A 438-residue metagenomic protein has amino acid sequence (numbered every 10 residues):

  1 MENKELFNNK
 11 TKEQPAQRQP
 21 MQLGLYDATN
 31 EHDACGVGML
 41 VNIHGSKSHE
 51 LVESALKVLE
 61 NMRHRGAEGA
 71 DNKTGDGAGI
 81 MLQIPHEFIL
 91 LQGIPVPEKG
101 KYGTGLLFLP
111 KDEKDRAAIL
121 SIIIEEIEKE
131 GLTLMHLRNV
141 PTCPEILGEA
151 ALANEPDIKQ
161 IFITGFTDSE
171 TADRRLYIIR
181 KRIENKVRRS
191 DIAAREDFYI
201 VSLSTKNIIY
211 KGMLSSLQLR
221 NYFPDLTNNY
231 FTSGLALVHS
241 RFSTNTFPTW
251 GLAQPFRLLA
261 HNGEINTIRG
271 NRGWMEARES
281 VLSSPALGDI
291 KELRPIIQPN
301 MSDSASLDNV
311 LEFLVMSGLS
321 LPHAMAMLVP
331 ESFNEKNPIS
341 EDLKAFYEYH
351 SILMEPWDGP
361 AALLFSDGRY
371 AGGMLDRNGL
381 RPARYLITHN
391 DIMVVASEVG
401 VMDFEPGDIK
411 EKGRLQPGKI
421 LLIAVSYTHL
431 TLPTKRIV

Functional and structural regions predicted by a protein language model:
E2-R18, G24-G75, I183-T205, I209: Extreme N-terminus nucleophile/cap motif
L6, G69-G234, V238-S240, T244 (+1 more regions): Extended, highly charged
N42-G45, P85-F88, K111-K114, S215 (+10 more regions): Short, glycine-/Ser/Thr-/acidic-enriched flexible segments
L51-K57, M62-A67, N266-L311, R384-V399 (+1 more regions): Catalytic or ion-translocation cores adjacent to nucleophile or general acid/base/metal-coordination motifs in diverse
A236, P248-I265, R269, E355-V394: Conserved catalytic micro-motifs used in adenylation/nucleotidyl-transfer and phosphoryl/amide- and methyl-transfer
T249-F256, V401, E405-L415: Flexible, small-/acidic-enriched active-site or ligand-binding loops
T428-T434: Conserved small/polar residues in nucleotide/adenosyl-binding loops
